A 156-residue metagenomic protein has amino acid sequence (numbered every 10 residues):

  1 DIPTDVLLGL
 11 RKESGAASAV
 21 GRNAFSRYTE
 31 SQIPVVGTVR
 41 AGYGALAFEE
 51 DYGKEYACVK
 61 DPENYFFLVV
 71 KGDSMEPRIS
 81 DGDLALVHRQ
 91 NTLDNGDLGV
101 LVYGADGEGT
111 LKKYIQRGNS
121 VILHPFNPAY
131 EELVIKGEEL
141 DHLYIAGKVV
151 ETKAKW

Functional and structural regions predicted by a protein language model:
D5-D81, N95, A105, G109 (+4 more regions): Short, positionally conserved secondary-structure boundary motifs
L84, L111-K113, V134: Well-ordered beta-strand positions in beta-sheet-rich domains
L123-P125: SH3/SH3-like beta-barrel fold
P128-E139: Low-complexity, intrinsically disordered Gly/Pro/Thr-rich segments
G137-G147: Short glycine/proline-enriched turn or capping motifs at secondary-structure junctions
